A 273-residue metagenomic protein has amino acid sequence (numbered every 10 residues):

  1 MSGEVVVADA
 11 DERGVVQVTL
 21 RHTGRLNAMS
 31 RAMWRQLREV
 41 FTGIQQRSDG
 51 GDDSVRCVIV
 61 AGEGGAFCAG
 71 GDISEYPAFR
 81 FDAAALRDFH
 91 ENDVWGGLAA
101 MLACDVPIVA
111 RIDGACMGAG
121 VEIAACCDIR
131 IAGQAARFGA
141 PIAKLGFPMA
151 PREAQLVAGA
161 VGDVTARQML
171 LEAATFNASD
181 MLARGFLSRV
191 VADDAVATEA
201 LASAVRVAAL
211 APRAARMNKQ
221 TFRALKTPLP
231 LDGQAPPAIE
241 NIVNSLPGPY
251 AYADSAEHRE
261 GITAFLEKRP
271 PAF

Functional and structural regions predicted by a protein language model:
M1-E63: Conserved CoA-thioester-binding segment of acyl-CoA-metabolizing enzymes
M1-R13, A173-S179, T198, A202-V205 (+1 more regions): C-terminal alpha-helix plus adjacent terminal tail
V18, H22, L37, V60 (+6 more regions): Terminal peptide-recognition signature
G62-A100, G146, P228-P236: Glycine- (often His-adjacent) and acidic-residue-rich active-site loop that binds/positions the CoA thioester
G65-A69, M117-G118, G139, F222: Short, active-site-adjacent cap segments at secondary-structure transitions
G70, E91, W95, G118 (+2 more regions): Glycine-rich phosphate-binding loop at the start of an alpha helix
A99-R213, S255, T263, E267-R269: Crotonase-fold acyl-CoA enzyme core
